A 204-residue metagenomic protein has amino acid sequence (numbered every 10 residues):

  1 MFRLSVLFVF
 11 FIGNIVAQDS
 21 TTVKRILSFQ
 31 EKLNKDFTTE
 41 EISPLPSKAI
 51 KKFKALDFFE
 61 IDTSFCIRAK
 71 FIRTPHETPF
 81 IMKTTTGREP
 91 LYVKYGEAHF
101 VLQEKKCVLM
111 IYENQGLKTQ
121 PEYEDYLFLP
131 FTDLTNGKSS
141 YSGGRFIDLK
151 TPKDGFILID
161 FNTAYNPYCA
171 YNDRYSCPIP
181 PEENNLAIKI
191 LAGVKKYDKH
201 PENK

Functional and structural regions predicted by a protein language model:
M1-T21: Bacterial Sec-dependent N-terminal signal peptides
D19-E77: Start-of-domain marker
V23, A164-K204: Extended, aromatic/histidine-rich regions of cofactor-dependent oxidoreductases associated with respiratory
K48-F53, F58, T78-K94, F156 (+1 more regions): Extracellular/lumen-exposed scaffold segments
T63-F65, E77-T84, P152, H200-N203: Terminal leader/tail segments of proteins
F71, I111-E113, D133-T135, F161-Y165 (+1 more regions): A mature extracytoplasmic/lumenal domain signature
T78-S142: Mid-length scaffold segments of soluble, non-membrane domains
F128-Y165: Acidic, glycine-rich flexible loop segments
